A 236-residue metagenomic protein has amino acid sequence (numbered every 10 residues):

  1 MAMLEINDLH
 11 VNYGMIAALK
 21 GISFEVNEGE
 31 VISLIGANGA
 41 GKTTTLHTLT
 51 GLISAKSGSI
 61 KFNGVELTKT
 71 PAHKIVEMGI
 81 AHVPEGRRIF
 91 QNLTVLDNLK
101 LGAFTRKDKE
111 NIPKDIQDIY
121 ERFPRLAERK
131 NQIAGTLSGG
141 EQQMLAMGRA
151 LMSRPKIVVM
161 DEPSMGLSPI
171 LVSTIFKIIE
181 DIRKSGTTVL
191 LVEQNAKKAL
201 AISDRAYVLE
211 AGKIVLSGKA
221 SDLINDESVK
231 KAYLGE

Functional and structural regions predicted by a protein language model:
A2-E236: Glycine-rich phosphate-binding loops of nucleotide-dependent enzymes
